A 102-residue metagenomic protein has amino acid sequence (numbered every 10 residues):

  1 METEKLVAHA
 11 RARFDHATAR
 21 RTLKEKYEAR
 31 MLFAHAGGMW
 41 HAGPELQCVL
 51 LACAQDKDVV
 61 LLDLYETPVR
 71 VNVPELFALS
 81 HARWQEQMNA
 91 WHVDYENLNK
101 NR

Functional and structural regions predicted by a protein language model:
M1-R102: A preference for well-ordered globular domain cores that mediate specific macromolecular interactions or catalysis
